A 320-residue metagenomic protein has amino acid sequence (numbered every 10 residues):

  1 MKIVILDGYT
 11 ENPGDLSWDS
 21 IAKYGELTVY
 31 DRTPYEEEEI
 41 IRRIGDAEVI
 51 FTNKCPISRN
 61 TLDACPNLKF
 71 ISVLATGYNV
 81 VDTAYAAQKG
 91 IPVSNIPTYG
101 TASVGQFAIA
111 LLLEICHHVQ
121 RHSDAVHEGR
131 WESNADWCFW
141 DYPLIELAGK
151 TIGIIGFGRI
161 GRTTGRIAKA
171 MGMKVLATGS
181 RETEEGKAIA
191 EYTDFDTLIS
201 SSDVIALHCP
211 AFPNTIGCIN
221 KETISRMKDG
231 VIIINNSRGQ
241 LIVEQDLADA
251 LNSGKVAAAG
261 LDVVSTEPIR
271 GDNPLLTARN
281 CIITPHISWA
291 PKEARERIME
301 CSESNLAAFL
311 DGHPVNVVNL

Functional and structural regions predicted by a protein language model:
M1-V49, L176: N-terminal glycine-/charge-rich "phosphate-binding" loop or analogous flexible N-terminal tail
L6, I154-I155: Conserved N-terminal Rossmann-fold NAD(P)-binding element of oxidoreductases
D31, L74-A75, I91-A102, S237: Short beta->alpha connector loops at strand-helix junctions that form conserved, small/polar/Pro-enriched
G45, S58-L62, S180-P274: Rossmann-like adenosine-cofactor binding region
K89, P97-T151, V318: Phosphate-binding beta-alpha-beta segment of Rossmann-like dinucleotide-binding domains, i.e., the NAD(P)
V93, K174, K221, G230-L320: Rossmann-like dinucleotide-binding domain for NAD(H)/NADP(H)
I160: Hydrophobic/small residue at the entry helix of a nucleotide-binding pocket
